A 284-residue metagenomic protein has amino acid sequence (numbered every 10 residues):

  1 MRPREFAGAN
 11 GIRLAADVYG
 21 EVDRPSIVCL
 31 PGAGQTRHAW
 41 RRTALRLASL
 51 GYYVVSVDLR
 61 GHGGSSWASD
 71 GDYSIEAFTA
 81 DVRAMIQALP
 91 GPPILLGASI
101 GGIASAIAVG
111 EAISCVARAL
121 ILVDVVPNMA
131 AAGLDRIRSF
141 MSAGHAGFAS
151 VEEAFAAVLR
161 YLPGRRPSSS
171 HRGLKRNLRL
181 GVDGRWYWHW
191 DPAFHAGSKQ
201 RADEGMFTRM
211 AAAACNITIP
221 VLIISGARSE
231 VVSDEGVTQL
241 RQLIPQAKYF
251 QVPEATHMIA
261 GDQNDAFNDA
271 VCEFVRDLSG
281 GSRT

Functional and structural regions predicted by a protein language model:
M1-I27, S49-Y52, P90, P253 (+1 more regions): Alpha/beta-hydrolase fold catalytic core
A9, S49, L59-L96, D269: Active-site loop/oxyanion-hole signature of alpha/beta-hydrolase fold enzymes
D17-G64: Conserved HGGG/HGGXW glycine-rich cap/lid loop of the alpha/beta-hydrolase fold
G91-A131: Conserved hydrolase catalytic core segment
V126-V151: A catalytic-pocket lid/entrance helix-loop region that shapes and gates access to the active site across common
A149-R201: Conserved alpha/beta-hydrolase catalytic His-Asp/Glu region
V182-Q242, K248: Conserved serine/cysteine hydrolase catalytic core
V252-N268: Catalytic histidine-centered segment of alpha/beta-hydrolase-like enzymes
